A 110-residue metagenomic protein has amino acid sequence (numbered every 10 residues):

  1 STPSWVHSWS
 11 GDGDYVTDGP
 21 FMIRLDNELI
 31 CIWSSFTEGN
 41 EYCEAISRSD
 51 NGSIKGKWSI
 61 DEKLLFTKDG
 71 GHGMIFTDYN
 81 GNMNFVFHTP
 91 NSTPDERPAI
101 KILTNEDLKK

Functional and structural regions predicted by a protein language model:
S1-K110: Carbohydrate-active catalytic/glycan-binding domains of CAZyme proteins, especially the secreted or lumenal ectodomains
